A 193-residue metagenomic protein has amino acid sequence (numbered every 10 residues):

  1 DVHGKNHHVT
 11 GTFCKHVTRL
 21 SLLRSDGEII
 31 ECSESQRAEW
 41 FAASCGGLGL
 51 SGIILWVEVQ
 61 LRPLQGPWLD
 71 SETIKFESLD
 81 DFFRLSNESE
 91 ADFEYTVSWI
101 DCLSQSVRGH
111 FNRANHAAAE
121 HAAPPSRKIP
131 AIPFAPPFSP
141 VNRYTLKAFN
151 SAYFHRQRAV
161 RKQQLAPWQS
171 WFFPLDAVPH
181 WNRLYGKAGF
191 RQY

Functional and structural regions predicted by a protein language model:
D1-Y193: Noncatalytic alpha-helical scaffold of FAD-dependent oxidoreductases
